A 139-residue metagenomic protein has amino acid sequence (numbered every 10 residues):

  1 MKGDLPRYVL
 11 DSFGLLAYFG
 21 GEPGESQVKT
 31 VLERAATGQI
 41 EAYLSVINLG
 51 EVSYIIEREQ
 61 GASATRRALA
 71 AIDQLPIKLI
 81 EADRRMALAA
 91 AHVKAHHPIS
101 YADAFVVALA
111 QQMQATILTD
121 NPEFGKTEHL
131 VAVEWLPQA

Functional and structural regions predicted by a protein language model:
M1-L44, E57-A70, A139: Short, well-structured N-terminal submotif of metal-dependent ribonuclease cores
M1-R7, V107-A139: Acidic, PIN/NYN-like endoribonuclease modules and their adjacent C-terminal/linker elements
G3, K78-L118: Active-site neighborhoods of divalent-metal-dependent phosphate/nucleic-acid chemistry enzymes
D11, E51, D103, N121: Acidic active-site catalytic centers that drive phospho-/nucleotidyl reactions and related ester hydrolyses
L15-L16, L49, F124-G125: A generic structural signal for short hydrophobic patches within well-formed alpha-helices
A36, D73, Q111: Anion (oxyanion) recognition and catalysis
I55-R58, P76: Helix-loop "lid/cap" segments that line or gate small-molecule binding pockets
